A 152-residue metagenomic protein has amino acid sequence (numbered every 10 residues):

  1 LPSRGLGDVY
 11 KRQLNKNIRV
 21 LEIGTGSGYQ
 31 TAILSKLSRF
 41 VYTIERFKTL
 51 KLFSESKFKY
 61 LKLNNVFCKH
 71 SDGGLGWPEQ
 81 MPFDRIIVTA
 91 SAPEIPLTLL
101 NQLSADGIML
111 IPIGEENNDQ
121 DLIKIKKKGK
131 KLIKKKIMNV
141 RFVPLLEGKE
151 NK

Functional and structural regions predicted by a protein language model:
L1-Y10: Single conserved hydrophobic/aromatic residue that forms the stacking wall/gate of nucleotide- or nucleobase-binding
Q13-L132: Conserved nucleotide-cofactor-binding alpha/beta core module
L122-K152: Substrate-binding/catalytic lobe of Class I Rossmann-like enzymes that use SAM or dcSAM, i.e., the mid-to-C-terminal
